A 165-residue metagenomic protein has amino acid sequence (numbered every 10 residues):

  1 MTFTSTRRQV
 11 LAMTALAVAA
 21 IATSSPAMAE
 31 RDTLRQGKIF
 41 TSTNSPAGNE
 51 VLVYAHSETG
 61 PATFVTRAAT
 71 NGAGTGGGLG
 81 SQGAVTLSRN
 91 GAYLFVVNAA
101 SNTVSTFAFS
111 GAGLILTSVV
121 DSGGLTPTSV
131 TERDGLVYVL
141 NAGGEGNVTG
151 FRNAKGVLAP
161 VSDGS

Functional and structural regions predicted by a protein language model:
R7-L11: N-terminal export leaders
A20-A27: C-terminal segment of classical bacterial N-terminal signal peptides
E30-L34, N71-N90, S122-L136: Beta-rich, blade/repeat-based domains predominating in secreted/periplasmic proteins but also intracellular
D32-H56: An edge-strand/N-cap motif at the start of beta-rich repeat modules
T41-S45, S88-R89, V96-A100, V139-G144: Conserved beta-strand positions in repeat-built beta-propeller and related beta-rich domains
G48-V51, N102-V104, E145-V148: Structural signal for beta-propeller blades
V53-A62, T106-G113, F151-A159: Short loop/turn segments immediately following beta-strands, especially the blade-tip and inter-blade linker loops
L114-S165: Asp-box/WD-like beta-propeller blade repeats and closely related beta-sheet repeat scaffolds
